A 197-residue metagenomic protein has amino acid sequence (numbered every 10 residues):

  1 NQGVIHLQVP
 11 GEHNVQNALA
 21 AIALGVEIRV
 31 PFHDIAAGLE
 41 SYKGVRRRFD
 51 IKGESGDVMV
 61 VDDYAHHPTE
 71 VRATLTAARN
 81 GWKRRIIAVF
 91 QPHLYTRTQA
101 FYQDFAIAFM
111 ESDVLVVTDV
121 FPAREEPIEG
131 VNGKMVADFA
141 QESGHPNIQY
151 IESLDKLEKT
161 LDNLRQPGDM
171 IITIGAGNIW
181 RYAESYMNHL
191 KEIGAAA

Functional and structural regions predicted by a protein language model:
N1-V114: Nucleotide phosphate-binding/pyrophosphate-handling subdomain across enzymes that bind or process nucleotide phosphates
V60-D62, N147-Q149, I172-T173: Short catalytic-loop micro-motif centered on adjacent basic/acidic residues
H66, P92-Y95, V120-A123, A176-I179: Short glycine-rich anion-binding loops that position phosphate/pyrophosphate groups of nucleotides and phosphorylated
A73, A100-Y102, I128-E129, D162 (+1 more regions): Short amphipathic alpha-helical segments
A106-P167: C-terminal helical cap/extension that packs against the catalytic core of soluble nucleotide-cofactor enzymes
V117, H189-A197: Short, flexible loop segments at boundaries between secondary-structure elements
K156-H189: A glycine-rich beta-strand to alpha-helix segment that forms a phosphate/ribose-binding loop at ligand/cofactor sites
